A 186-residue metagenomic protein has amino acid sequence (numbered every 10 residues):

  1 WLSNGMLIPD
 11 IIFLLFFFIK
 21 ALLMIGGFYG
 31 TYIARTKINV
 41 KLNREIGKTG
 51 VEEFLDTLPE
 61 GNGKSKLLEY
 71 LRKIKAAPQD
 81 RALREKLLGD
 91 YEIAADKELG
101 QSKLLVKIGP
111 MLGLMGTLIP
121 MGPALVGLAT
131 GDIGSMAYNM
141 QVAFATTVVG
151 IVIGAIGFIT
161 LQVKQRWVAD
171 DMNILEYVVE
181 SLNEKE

Functional and structural regions predicted by a protein language model:
W1-G61, E69, E92-D171: Hydrophobic alpha-helical transmembrane segments of small proteolipidic membrane proteins, enriched in energy-coupled
E45, K73-I74, L87, A94 (+1 more regions): Residues that form generic nucleotide/phosphate-binding pockets
E69-D90: Short, charged cytosolic
W167-E186: Cytosol/matrix-facing juxtamembrane amphipathic, basic-hydrophobic segments adjacent to a transmembrane helix
